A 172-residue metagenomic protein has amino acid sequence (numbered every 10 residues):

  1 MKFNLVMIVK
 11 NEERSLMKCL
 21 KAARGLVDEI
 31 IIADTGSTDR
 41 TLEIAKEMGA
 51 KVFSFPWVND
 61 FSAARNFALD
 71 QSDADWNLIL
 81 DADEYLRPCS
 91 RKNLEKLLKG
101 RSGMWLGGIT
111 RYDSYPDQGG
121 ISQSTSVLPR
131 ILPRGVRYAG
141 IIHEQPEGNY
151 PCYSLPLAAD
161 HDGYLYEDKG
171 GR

Functional and structural regions predicted by a protein language model:
K2-N4, E29: Cell-envelope/extracellular polymer assembly enzymes that use nucleotide-activated donors
M7-L26: Short, well-formed alpha-helical segments that are part of the catalytic scaffolds of diverse glycosyltransferases
R14-M17, D39-M48, C89: Acidic helix N-cap motif at the loop->helix transition within catalytic regions of sugar-transfer enzymes
A22, D34-K46, W57, D81: A conserved acidic beta->alpha catalytic loop
I31-D34, F53: Conserved beta-strand positions in the Rossmann-like core of class I SAM-dependent methyltransferases
L42-F67, Q71: Conserved donor nucleotide-binding strand/loop of the catalytic core
A63-L69, L86-R172: Catalytic-site signature of metal-activated, phosphate-bearing donor transferases, centered on the GT-A/GT-A-like
N77: Short aromatic/hydrophobic "clamp" motif used to bind/position activated sugar donors
